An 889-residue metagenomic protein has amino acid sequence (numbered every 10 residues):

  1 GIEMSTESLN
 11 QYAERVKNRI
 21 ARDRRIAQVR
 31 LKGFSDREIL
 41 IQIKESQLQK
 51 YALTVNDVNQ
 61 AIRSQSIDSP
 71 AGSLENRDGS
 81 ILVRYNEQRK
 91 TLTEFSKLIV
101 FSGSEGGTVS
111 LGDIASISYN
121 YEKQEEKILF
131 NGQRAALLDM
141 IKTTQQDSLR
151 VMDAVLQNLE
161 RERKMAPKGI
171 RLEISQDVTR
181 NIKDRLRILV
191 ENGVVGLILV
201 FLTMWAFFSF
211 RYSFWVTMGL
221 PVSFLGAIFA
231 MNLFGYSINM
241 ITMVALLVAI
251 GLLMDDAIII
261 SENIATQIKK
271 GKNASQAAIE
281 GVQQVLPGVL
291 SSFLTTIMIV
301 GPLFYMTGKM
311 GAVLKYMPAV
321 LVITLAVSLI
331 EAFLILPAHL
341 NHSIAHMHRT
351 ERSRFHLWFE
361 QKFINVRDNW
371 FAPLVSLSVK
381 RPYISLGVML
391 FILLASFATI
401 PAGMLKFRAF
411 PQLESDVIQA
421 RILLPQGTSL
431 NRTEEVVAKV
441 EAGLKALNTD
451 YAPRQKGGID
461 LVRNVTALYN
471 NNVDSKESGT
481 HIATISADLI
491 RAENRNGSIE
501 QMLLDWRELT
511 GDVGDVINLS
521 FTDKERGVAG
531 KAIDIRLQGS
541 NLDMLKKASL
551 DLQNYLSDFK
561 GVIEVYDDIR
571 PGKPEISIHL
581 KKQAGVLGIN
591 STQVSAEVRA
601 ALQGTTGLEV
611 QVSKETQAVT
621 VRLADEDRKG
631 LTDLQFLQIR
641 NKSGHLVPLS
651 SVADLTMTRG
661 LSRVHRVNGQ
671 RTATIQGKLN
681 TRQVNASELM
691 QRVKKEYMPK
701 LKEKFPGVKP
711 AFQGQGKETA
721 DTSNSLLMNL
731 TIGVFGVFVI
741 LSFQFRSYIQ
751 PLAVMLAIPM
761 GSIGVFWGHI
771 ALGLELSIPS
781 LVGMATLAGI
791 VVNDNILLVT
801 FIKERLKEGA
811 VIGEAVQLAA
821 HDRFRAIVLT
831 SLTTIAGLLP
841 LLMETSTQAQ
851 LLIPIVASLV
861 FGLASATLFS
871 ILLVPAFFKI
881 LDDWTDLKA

Functional and structural regions predicted by a protein language model:
G1-R37, N56-P70, R89-K123, R134 (+12 more regions): Surface-exposed amphipathic alpha-helical segments in non-transmembrane regions that serve as interaction surfaces
I20, M317, L851-V856: Structured binding elements
Q145-Q146, D153-L199, A230, I238 (+4 more regions): Membrane-helix entry/capping segments
S175, I182, L186, S261 (+4 more regions): Helix-loop junctions and hydrophobic alpha-helical segments within the transmembrane domains of large membrane
I198-T266, V739-D822, V828-T845, F861 (+2 more regions): Hydrophobic transmembrane alpha-helices and their membrane-interface caps in long multi-pass transport proteins
Y236, F304-V313, H348, L386 (+3 more regions): Transmembrane helices with small-residue packing motifs
I250-I264, L286-Y305, A312-L357, I485 (+5 more regions): Transmembrane alpha-helices and their membrane-interface boundaries in multi-pass membrane transporters and channels
V285, F355-R408, I535, H821: Signature of alpha-helical transmembrane segments and their immediate interfacial
